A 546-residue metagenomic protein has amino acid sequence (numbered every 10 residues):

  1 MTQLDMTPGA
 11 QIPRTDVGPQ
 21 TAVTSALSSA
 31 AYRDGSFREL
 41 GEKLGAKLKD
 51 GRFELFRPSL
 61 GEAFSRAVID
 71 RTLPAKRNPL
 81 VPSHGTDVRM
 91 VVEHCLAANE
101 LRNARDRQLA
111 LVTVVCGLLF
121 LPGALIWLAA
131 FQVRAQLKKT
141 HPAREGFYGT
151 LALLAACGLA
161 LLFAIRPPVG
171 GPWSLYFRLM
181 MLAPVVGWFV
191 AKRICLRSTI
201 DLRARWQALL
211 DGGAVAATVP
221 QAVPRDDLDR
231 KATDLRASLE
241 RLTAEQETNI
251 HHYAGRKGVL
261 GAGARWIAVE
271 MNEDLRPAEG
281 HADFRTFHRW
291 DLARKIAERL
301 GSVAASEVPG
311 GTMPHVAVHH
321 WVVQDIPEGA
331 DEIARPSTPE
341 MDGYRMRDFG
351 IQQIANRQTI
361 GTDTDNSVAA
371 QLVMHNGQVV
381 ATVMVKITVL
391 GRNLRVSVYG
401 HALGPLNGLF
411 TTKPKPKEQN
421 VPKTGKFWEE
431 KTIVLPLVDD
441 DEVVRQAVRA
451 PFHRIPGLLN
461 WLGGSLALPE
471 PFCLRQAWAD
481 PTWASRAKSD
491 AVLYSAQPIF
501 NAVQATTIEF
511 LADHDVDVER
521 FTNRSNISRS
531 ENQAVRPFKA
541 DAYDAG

Functional and structural regions predicted by a protein language model:
M1-A244, P277-D291, K295, F472-D480 (+2 more regions): Basic, amphipathic N-terminal segments
T2, H281, R285-T286, E298-G546: Membrane-proximal, solvent-exposed terminal domains/tails of membrane-associated proteins
G9, G18, G35, G41 (+28 more regions): Residue-identity detector for glycine
V186-R357, T362-V368: Internal, charge-rich low-complexity segments
